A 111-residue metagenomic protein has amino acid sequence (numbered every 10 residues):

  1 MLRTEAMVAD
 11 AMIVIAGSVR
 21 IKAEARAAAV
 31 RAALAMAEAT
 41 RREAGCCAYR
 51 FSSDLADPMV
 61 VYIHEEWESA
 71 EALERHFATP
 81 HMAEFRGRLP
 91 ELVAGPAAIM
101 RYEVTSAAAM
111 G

Functional and structural regions predicted by a protein language model:
L2-I13, F51-M59, G87-G111: Glycine-rich beta-strand-turn "strand-cap" elements at beta-sheet edges
I13-F51: N-terminal first-folded block
I13-R20, R50-F77: Short, well-ordered beta-strand segments in beta-rich or mixed alpha/beta enzyme and ligand-binding folds
R20, E24-A27, R31, P58 (+1 more regions): Residues at secondary-structure transition points
R26-A28, A72, A108: Intrinsically disordered, low-complexity acidic/polar segments
A35-C47, E66-M100: An amphipathic, aromatic/His-enriched active-site/gating alpha helix that lines ligand/cofactor pockets
